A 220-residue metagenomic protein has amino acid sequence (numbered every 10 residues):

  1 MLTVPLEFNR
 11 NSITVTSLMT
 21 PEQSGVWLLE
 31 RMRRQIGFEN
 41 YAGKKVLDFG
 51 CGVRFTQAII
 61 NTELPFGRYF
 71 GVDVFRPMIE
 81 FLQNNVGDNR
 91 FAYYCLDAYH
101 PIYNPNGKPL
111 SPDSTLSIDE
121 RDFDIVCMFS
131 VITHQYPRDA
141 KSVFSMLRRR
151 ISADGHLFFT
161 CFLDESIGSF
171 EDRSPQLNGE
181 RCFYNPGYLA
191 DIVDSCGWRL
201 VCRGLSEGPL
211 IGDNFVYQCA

Functional and structural regions predicted by a protein language model:
M1-K44, V53-S117, R138-S142, M146 (+1 more regions): Class I (Rossmann-like) S-adenosyl-L-methionine-dependent methyltransferase catalytic domain, capturing the SAM-binding
F49: Conserved beta-strand/loop positions that form the S-adenosyl-L-methionine
C127: A conserved beta-strand element that flanks and buttresses the S-adenosyl-L-methionine
S130-V131: Short catalytic micro-motifs in class I SAM-dependent methyltransferases
Q135-Y136, I151-S152: Helix-to-beta-strand junctions that scaffold the AdoMet/dcAdoMet cofactor pocket in Class I SAM-dependent enzymes
